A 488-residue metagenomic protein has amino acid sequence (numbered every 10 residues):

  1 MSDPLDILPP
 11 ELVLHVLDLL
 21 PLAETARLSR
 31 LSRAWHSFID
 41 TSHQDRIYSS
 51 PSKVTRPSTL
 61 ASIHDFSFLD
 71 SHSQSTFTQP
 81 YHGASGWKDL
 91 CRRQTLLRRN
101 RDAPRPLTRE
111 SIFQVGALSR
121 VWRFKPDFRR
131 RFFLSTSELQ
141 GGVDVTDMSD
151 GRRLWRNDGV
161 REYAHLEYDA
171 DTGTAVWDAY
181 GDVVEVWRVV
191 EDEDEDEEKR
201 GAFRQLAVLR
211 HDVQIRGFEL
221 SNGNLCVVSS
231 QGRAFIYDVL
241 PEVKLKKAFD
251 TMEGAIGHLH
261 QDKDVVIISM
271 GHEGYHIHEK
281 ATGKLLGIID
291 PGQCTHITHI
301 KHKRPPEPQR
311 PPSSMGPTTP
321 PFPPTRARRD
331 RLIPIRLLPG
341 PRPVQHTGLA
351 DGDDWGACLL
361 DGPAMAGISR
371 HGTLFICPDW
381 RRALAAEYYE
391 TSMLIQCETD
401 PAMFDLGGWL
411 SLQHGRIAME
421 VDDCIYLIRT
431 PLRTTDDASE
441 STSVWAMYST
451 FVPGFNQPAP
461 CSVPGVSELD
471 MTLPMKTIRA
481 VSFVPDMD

Functional and structural regions predicted by a protein language model:
S2-S111: Skp1-binding F-box subdomain of Cullin-RING ligase substrate receptors
R109-V115, R152-N157, R204-V208, K244-F249 (+2 more regions): A short beta-strand motif characteristic of beta-propeller blades
F113-Q140: Beta-strand-rich domains and repeat architectures in extracellular enzymes and scaffolds, especially beta-propellers
G116-P126, G159-A170, H211-F218, T251-D262 (+5 more regions): Repeated scaffold domains used in trafficking and secretory/extracellular systems, primarily beta-propellers
R130-R131, D171-G173, N222-G223, K263-D264 (+2 more regions): Short coil/turn segments that connect the beta-strands within blades of beta-propeller domains
F133-S137, A175-D178, C226-V228, I267-S269 (+3 more regions): Conserved beta-strand element within WD40/beta-propeller blades
V143-D147, V184-V189, A234-V239, Y275-K280 (+2 more regions): WD40-repeat beta-propellers
H346-L349, Y388-W409, A438-D486: Conserved blade-ending motifs and adjacent loop-strand segments that build the rim/top face of beta-propeller domains
